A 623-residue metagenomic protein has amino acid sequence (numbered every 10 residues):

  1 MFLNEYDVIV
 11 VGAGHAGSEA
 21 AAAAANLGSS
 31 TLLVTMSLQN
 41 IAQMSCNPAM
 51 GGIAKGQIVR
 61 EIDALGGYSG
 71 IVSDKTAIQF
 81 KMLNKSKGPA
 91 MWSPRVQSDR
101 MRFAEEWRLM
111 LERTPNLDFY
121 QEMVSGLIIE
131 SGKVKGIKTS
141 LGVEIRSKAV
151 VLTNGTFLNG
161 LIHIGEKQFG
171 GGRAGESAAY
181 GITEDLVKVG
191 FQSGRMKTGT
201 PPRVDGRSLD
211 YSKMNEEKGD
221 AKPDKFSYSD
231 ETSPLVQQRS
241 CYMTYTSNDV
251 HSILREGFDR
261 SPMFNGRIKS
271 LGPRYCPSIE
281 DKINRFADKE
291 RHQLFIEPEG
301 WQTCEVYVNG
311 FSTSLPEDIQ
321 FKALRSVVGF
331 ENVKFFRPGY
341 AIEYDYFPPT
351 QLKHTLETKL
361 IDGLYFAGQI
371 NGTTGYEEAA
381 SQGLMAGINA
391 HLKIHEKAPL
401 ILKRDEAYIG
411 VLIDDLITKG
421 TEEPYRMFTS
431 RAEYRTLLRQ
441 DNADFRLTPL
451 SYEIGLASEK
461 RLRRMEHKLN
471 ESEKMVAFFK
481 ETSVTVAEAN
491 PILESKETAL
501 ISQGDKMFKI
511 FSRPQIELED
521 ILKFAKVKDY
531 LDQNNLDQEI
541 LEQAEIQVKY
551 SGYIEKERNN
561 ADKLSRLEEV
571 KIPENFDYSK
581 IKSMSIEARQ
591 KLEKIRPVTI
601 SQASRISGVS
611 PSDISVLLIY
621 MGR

Functional and structural regions predicted by a protein language model:
F2-A16: Beta1/beta-strand and adjacent pyrophosphate-binding region of the FAD-binding site in flavoprotein oxidoreductases
N4-Y6, S140-A149: Core beta-strand elements of the Rossmann-like FAD/NAD(P) dinucleotide-binding domain in flavoenzyme oxidoreductases
V11, E144-G155: Short hydrophobic core segments
A22-G126, L141, T153-R173, S177 (+3 more regions): Conserved N-terminal/central alpha/beta ligand/cofactor-binding core
S37-Q39, K55, E184-F321, G329 (+3 more regions): An anion/pyrophosphate-binding glycine-rich loop and adjacent beta-alpha core in soluble alpha-beta enzymes
I128-E144: Conserved beta-strand-loop-beta-strand element in the redox core of flavoprotein oxidoreductases
W301, Y307-T373, I401-D414, D537-K591 (+1 more regions): A glycine-rich dinucleotide-binding beta-alpha-beta segment and adjacent secondary-structure elements that constitute
R431, L437, T448-D613, I619-G622: Extended, charge-enriched "interface" segments that sit outside catalytic cores
